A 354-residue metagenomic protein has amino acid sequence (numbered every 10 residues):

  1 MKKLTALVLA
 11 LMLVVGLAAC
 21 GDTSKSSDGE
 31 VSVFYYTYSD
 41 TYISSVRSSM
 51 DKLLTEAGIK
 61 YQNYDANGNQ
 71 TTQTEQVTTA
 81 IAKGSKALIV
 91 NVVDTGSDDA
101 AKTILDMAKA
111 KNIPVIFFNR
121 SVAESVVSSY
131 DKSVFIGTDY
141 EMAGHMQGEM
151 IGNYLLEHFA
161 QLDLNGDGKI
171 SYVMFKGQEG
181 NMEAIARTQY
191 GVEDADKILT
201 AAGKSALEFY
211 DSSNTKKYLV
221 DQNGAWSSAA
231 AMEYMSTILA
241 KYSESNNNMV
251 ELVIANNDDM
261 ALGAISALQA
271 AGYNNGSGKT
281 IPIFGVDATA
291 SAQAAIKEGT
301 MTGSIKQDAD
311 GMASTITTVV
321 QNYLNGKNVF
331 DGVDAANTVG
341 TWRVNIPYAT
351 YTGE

Functional and structural regions predicted by a protein language model:
M1-E30, T55-E56, K60, T103-I113 (+1 more regions): Short, low-complexity disordered leader/linker segments with a strong preference for bacterial N-terminal type II
E30-S49, L53-L54, Y61-T79, K83-S85 (+3 more regions): Extracytoplasmic "Venus flytrap"
Y42-A57, A143-Q147, M182-S213, A230 (+2 more regions): Short, solvent-exposed amphipathic alpha-helices that sit in or adjacent to ligand/effector-binding or catalytic
N67-D139, D258-A261: Beta-alpha junction/loop-to-helix N-cap segments that form part of ligand/metal-binding clefts
Q73, V134-D167, A186, S228-M235 (+2 more regions): Hydrophobic alpha-helical segments within soluble ligand-binding/sensing domains
V90-A110, V115, G191, K216-Q293: Hydrophobic alpha-helical
I104-M142, M146, A160-K169, F175 (+2 more regions): Flexible loop/hinge segments that line or gate small-molecule binding clefts
G166-S171, F175-E179, E183, A195 (+1 more regions): Hinge/cleft segment of the Venus flytrap/periplasmic-binding protein
